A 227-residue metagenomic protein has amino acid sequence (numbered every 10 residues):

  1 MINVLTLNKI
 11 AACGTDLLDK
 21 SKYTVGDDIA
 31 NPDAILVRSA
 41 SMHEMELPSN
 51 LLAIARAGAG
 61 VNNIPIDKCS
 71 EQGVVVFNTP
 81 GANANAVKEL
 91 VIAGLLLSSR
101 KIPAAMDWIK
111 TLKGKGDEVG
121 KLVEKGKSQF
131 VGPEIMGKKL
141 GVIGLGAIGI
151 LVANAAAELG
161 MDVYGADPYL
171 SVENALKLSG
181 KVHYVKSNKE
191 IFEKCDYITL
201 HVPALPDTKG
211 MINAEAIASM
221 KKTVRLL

Functional and structural regions predicted by a protein language model:
M1-T79, E193, N213: An N-terminal-biased, well-structured beta-alpha scaffold segment characteristic of Rossmann-like dinucleotide-binding
I2-L5, K9, K22-V25, A84-A86 (+6 more regions): Structural/interface elements that position substrates and couple domains in central-metabolism enzymes
A40-E46, P168-L227: Rossmann-like adenosine-cofactor binding region
P80-K139: Phosphate-binding beta-alpha-beta segment of Rossmann-like dinucleotide-binding domains, i.e., the NAD(P)
L145-G146: Glycine-rich Rossmann-fold phosphate-binding loop(s) that bind the pyrophosphate of adenine dinucleotide cofactors
G149-I150: N-terminal Rossmann-fold NAD(P) dinucleotide-binding loop
A153, A157: Gly/Ala-rich phosphate-binding loop of Rossmann-like dinucleotide-binding domains, activating on the conserved
E158-D162: Conserved S-adenosyl-L-methionine
